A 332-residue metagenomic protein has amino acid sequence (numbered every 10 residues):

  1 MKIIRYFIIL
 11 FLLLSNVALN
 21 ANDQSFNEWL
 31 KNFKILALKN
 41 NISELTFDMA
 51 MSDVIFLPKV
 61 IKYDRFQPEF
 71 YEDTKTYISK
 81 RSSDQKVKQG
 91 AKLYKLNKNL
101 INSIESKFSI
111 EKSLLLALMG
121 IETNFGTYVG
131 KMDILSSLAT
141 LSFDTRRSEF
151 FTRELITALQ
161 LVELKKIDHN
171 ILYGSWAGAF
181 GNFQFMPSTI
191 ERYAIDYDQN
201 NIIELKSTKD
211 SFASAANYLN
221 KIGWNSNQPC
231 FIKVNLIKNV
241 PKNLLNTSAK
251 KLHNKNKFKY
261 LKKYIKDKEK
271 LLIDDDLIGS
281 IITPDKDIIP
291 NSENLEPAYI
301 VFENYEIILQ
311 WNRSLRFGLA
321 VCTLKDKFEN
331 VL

Functional and structural regions predicted by a protein language model:
I4-S15: Sec-dependent N-terminal signal peptides
V17-A21: Sec/Tat signal peptide C-region and signal peptidase I cleavage site
D23-L96, N102-E105: An acidic, Gly/Ser/Thr/Pro-rich helix-cap/linker signature
V54-F56, E122-G126, A179, L236-I237 (+2 more regions): Solvent-exposed loop/turn segments at secondary-structure junctions within structured extracellular/periplasmic domains
Y77-A216, N220: Acidic/His-rich structured neighborhood in mature extracellular/periplasmic domains
H169, Y197-N200, K221-C230, I288-S292 (+1 more regions): Substrate-binding/catalytic groove segments of enzymes that remodel or degrade extracellular structural polymers
I202-T247: Ligand-binding pocket segment of bilobal, Venus flytrap-like solute-binding proteins
I237-L332: C-terminal soluble interaction/assembly domains
